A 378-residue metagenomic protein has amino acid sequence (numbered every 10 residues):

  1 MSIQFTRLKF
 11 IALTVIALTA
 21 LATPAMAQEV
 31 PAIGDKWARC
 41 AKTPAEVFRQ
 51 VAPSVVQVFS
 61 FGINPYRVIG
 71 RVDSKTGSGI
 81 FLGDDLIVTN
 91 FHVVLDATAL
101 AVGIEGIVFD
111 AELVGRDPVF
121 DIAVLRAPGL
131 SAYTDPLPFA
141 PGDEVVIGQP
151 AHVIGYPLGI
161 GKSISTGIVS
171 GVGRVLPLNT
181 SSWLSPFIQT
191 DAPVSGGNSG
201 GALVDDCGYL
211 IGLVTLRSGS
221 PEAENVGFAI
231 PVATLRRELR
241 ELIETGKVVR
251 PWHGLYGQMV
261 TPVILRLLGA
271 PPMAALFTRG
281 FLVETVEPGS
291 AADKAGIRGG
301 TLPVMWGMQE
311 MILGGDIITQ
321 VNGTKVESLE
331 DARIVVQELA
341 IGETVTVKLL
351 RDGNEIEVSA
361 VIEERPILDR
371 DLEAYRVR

Functional and structural regions predicted by a protein language model:
M1-F61, V72-S74, L86, D371-R378: N-terminal targeting leaders that route proteins to membranes or the secretory/organellar pathways
A25-E29, E46, E112, R126 (+2 more regions): C-terminal recognition in membrane/secretory proteostasis and scaffolding
A27-G70, S78-I80, F91, A99 (+3 more regions): N-terminal activation segment of mature serine protease catalytic domains
P53-V58, G79, D85, T89 (+17 more regions): Terminal peptide-recognition signature
I63-N64, T76, F81-K162, G196 (+4 more regions): Conserved active-site neighborhood of the chymotrypsin/trypsin-like protease fold
N64-D73, A97-L100, Y133-T134, I154-I168 (+3 more regions): Active-site loop architecture of trypsin-fold serine endopeptidases
N64-V72, V114-D121, P128-S131, V172-I188 (+4 more regions): Gly/Ser-enriched beta-turn/beta-hairpin loop segments
R71-G79, L137-P141, F187-V204, G227 (+1 more regions): Gly/Ser-rich catalytic serine loop of serine hydrolases
